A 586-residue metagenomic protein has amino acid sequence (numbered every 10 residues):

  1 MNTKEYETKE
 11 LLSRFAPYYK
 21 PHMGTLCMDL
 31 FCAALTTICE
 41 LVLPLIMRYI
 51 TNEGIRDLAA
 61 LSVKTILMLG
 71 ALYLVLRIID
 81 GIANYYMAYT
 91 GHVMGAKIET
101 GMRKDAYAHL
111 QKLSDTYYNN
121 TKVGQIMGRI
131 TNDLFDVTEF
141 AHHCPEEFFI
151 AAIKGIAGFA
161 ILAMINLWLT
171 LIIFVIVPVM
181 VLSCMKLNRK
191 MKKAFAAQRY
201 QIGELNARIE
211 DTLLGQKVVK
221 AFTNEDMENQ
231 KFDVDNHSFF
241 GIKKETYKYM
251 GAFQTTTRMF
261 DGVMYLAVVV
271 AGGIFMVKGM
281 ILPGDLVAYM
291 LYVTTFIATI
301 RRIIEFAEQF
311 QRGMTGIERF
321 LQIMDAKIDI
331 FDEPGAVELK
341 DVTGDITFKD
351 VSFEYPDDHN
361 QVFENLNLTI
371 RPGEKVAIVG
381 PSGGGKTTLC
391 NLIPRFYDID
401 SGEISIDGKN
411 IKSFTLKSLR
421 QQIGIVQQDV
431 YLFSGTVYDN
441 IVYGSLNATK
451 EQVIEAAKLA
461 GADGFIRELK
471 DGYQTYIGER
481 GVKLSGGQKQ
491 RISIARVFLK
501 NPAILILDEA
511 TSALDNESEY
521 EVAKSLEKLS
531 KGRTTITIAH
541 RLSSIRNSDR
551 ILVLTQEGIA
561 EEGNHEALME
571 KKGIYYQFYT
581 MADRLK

Functional and structural regions predicted by a protein language model:
M1-E40, I55-L69, M87-G91, G95 (+12 more regions): Membrane-integrated ABC transporters
N2-E5, A96, K104-L134, A207-K231 (+4 more regions): Short intracellular "coupling" helices and adjacent cytoplasmic loop segments at the cytosolic face of multi-pass
A16, D115-T116, N132-A141, P145 (+10 more regions): An intracellular "coupling" helix at the cytosolic face of ABC transporter transmembrane type-1 domains
L26-A83, A163-W168, G279-P283: Transmembrane helix-loop-helix hairpins at lipid-water interfaces of multipass membrane proteins, especially the type-1
F31, C39, L43, A83 (+2 more regions): Hydrophobic alpha-helical transmembrane segments of ABC transporter permease domains
F31-C32, L76-G95, E146-I153, F174-Q198 (+5 more regions): Alpha-helical transmembrane segments of multi-pass membrane proteins
R56-M68, I161-V175, Y249-E318, I323-M324: Helix-loop-helix
D332, L339-K586: ABC-type nucleotide-binding domain
